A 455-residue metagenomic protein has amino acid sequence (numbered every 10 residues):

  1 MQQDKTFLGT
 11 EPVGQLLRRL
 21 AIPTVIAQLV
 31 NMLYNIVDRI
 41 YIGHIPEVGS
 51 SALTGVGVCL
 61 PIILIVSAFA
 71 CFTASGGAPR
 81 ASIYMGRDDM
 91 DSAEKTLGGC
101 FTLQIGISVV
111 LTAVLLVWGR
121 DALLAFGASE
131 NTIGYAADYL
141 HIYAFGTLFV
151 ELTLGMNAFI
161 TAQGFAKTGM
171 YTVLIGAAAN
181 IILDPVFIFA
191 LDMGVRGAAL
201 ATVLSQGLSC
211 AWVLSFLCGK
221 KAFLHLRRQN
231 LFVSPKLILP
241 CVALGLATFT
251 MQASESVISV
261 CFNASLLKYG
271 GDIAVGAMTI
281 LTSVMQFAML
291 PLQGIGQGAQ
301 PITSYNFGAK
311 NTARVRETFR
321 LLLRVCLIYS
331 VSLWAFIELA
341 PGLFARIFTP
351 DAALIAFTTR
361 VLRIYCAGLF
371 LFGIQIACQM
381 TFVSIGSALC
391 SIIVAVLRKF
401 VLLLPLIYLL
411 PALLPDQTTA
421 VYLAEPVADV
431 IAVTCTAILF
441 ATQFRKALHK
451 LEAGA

Functional and structural regions predicted by a protein language model:
M1-T24, A81-L148, A190-L246, T303-G368 (+1 more regions): Short alpha-helical transmembrane segments in multi-pass integral membrane proteins
L8-V48, P61-G76, R80, Y84 (+7 more regions): N-terminal transmembrane alpha-helices
R19-D38, I142, G176, S205-S209 (+4 more regions): Transmembrane helical elements of multi-pass membrane transporters/channels
L29, L33-L53, L123-E130, V186-M193 (+6 more regions): Helix-terminus/linker motif at the lipid-water interface of multi-pass membrane proteins
I36-I40, A113, D121, G155-F159 (+9 more regions): Alpha-helical transmembrane segments of multipass membrane proteins
S50-P61, A136, L140, A199 (+3 more regions): Small-residue hotspots at the loop-to-helix junctions and early N-terminal turns of transmembrane alpha-helices
L53-A113, V150-G169, A277-A335, L339-P341 (+1 more regions): Small-residue-rich hydrophobic transmembrane alpha-helices
A74, Y143-T161, T172-A177, A198-A211 (+4 more regions): Short runs within selected transmembrane alpha-helices of multi-pass transporters and secretion channels
